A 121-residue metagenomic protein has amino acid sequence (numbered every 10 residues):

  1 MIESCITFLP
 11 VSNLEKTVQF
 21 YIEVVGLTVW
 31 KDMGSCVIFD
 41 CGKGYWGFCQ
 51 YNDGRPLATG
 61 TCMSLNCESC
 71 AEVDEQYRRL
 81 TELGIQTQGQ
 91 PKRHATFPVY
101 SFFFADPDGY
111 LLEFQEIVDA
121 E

Functional and structural regions predicted by a protein language model:
M1-E3, P56-G60, A95-T96: Short glycine-enriched loop/turn motifs at secondary-structure junctions
M1-K16, M63-L65, V118-E121: N-terminal beta-strand motif that seeds the catalytic metal site of vicinal oxygen chelate
E15-T28: Amphipathic alpha-helical segments
F20, A71-R78: Short amphipathic alpha-helices within nucleic acid-binding modules
T28-G60, L111-E116: Conserved short beta-strand elements that form part of the metal-binding/catalytic scaffold of enzyme active sites
V37, T61, P98-F102: Short beta-strand micro-motifs in enzyme catalytic cores
R78, L83-E121: Vicinal oxygen chelate
